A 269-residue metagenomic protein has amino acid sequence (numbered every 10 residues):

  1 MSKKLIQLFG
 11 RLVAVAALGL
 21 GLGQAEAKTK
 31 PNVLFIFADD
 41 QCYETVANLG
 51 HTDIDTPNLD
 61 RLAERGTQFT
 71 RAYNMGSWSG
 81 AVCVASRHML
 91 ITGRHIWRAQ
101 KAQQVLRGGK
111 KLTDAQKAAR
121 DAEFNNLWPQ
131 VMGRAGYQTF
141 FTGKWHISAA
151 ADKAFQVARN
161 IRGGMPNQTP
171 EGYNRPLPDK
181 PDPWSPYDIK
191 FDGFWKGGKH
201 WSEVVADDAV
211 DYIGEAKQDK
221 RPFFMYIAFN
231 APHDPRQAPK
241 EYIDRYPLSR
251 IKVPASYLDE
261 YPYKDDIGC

Functional and structural regions predicted by a protein language model:
M1-L8: N-terminal secretory signal peptides that target proteins for export/translocation
G10-G21: Bacterial N-terminal signal peptides
G23-A27: Sec/Tat signal peptide C-region and signal peptidase I cleavage site
K28-P31, A38-I54, S77, R162-C269: Active-site-proximal cap/lid insertion segments
T29-L34, R65-T70, G133-F140, Q218-M225: Loop/turn elements at helix/coil->beta-strand transitions in domains of secreted/extracellular proteins
D40-Y43, Q68, M75-G80, I96-W97 (+2 more regions): Solvent-exposed loop/turn segments at secondary-structure junctions within structured extracellular/periplasmic domains
G50-R87, G93-R94, R98, Q138-F140 (+1 more regions): Short, structured active-site-proximal loop/turn typified by the sulfatase FGly-forming signature C/S-X-P-X-R
V84-G198: Catalytic-site neighborhoods of secreted/periplasmic enzymes that process anionic sulfate/phosphate groups
